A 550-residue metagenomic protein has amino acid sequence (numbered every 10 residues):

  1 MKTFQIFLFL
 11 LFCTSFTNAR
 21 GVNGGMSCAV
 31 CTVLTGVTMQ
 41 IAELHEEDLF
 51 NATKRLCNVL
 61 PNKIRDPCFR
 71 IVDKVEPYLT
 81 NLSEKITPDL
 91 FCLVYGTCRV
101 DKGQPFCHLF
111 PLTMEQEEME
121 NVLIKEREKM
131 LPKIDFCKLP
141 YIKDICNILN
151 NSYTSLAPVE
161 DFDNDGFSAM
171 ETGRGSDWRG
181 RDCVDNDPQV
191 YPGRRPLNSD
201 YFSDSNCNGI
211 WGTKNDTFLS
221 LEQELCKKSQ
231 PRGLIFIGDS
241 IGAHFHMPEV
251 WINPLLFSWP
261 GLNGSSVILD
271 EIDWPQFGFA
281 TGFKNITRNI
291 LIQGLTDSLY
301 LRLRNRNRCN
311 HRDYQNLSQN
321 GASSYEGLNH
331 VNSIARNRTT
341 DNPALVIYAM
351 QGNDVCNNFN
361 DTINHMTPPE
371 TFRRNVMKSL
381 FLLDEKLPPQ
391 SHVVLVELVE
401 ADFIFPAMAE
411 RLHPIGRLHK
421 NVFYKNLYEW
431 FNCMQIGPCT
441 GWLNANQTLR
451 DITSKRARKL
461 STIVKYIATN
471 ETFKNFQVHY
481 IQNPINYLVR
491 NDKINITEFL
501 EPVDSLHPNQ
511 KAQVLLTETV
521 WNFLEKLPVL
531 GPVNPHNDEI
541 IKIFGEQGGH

Functional and structural regions predicted by a protein language model:
K2, L10-M26: N-terminal signal peptide
R20-L156, L427-V503, K511-L524, P532-D538: Extracellular/luminal segments of secreted precursors and ectodomains of membrane proteins
L82, I134-K228: Extracellular calcium-associated, cysteine-rich motifs in secreted modular proteins
G233-I237, V346: Conserved beta-strand elements of the Class I
I237-G238, L317, V396: Short hydrophobic segments within beta-strands
N253-Q293, N432-A445, V489-F499, I540: Surface-exposed intrinsically disordered loops and tails
F257-F381: Conserved SGNH/GDSL esterase-like catalytic core that processes O-acyl groups on lipids and polysaccharides
L328-G548: Alpha-helical cap/lid subdomain in secreted, periplasmic, or secretory-pathway luminal O-acyl-processing enzymes
